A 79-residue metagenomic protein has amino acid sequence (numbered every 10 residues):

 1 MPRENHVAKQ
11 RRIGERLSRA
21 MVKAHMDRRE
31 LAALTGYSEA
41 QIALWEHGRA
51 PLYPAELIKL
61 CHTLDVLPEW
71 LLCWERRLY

Functional and structural regions predicted by a protein language model:
M1-M26: A short, Lys/Arg-rich alpha-helix, primarily the initiator
E15, R19, A33, L44 (+1 more regions): DNA-binding alpha-helical recognition surfaces that contact promoter or target DNA
K23-H47: Short alpha-helical DNA-recognition segment
A55-W70: DNA major-groove recognition helix of helix-turn-helix/homeodomain DNA-binding modules
W70-Y79: Short amphipathic recognition helices of helix-turn-helix/homeodomain-type DNA-binding modules
